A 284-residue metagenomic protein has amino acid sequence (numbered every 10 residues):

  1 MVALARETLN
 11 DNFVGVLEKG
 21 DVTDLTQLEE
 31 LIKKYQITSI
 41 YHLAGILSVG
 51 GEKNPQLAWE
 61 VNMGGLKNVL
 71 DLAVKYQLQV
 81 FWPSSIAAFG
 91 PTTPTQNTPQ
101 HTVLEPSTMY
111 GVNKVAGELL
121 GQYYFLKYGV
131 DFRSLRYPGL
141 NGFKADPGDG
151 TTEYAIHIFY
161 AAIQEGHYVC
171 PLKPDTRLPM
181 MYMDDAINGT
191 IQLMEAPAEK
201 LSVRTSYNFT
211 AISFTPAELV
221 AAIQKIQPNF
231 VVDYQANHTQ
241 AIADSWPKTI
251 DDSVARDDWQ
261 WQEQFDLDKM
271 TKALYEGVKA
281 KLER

Functional and structural regions predicted by a protein language model:
M1-N10: Conserved glycine-rich Rossmann-like NAD(P)H-binding loop of the short-chain dehydrogenase/reductase
L4, I40-I46, V80-I86, L135-Y137: SDR active-site strand-loop-helix element
D11-D24: Rossmann-fold cofactor-recognition segment
V22-V61: NAD(P)H-binding glycine-rich loop region in Rossmannoid oxidoreductase-like domains and their noncatalytic homologs
H42, K67-M109: Conserved Rossmann-fold NAD(P)-dependent oxidoreductase catalytic core, especially the SDR/UDP-sugar
N113: Active-site helix of classical SDR
Q122-R177, M183-N188: NAD(P)-dependent short-chain dehydrogenase/reductase
P171-K173, L178-R284: C-terminal substrate-binding subdomain of Rossmann-fold SDR/epimerase-dehydratase oxidoreductases
